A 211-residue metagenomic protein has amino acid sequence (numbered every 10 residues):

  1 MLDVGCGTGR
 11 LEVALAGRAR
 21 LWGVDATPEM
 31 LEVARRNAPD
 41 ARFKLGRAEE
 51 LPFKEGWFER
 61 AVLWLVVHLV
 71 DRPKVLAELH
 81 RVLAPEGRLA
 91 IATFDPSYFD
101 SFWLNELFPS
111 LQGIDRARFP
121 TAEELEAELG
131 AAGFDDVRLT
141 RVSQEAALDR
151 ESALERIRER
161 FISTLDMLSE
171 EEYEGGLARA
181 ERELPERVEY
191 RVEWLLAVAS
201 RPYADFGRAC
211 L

Functional and structural regions predicted by a protein language model:
L2-E50: Class I SAM-dependent methyltransferase SAM/SAH-binding core
A19, E55-W57, G87: Surface-exposed loop/turn positions
E49-A61: A short acidic, Gly/Pro-enriched loop at the edge of an enzyme's catalytic core that lines a small-molecule cofactor
E59-P73: A short SAM/SAH-binding and catalytic strip from SAM-dependent methyltransferases
P73-R88: A short glycine-rich, Lys/Arg-flanked "PGG" loop and its adjoining helix->strand segment in the class I
R88-R118: Conserved class I S-adenosyl-L-methionine
R118-A132: Short alpha-helix
D136-L211: Conserved Class I S-adenosyl-L-methionine
